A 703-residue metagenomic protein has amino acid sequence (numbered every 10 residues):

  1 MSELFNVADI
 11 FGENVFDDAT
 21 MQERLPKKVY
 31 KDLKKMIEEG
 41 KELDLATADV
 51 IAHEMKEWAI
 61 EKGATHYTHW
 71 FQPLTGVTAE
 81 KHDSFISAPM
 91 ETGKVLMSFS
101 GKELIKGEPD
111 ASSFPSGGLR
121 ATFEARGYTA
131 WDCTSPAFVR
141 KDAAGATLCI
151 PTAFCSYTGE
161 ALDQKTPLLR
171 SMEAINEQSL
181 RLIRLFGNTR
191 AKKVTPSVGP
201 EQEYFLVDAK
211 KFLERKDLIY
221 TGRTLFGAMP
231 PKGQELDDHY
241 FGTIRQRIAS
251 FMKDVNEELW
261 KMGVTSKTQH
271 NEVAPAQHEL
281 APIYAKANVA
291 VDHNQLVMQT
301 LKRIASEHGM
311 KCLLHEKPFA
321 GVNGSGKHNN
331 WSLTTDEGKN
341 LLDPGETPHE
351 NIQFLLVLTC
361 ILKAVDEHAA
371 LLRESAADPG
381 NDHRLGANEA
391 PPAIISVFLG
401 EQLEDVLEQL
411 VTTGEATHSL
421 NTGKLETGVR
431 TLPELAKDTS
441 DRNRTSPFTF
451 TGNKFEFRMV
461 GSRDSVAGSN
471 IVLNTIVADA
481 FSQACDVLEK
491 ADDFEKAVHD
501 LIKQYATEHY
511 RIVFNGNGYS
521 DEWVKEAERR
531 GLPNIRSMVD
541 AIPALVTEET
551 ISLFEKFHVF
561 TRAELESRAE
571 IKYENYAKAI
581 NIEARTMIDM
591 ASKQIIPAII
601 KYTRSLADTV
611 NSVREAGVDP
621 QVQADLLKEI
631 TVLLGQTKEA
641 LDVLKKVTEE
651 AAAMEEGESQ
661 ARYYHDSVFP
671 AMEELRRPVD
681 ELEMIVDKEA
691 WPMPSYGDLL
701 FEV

Functional and structural regions predicted by a protein language model:
M1-A8: Short, compositionally biased "basic patch" segments
I10-A125: Active-site core of metal-dependent hydrolases
T47, F71, S100, P282 (+5 more regions): Active-site proximal loops enriched in glycine and acidic residues that flank catalytic Cys/His/Asp and coordinate
I60, A64, T68-Q72, H293-E307 (+4 more regions): Hydrophobic/aromatic-rich, well-ordered segments within soluble, folded domains that form packed cores
G76-T92, P109-S112, G117, R215 (+5 more regions): Short linear, low-complexity motifs centered on an aromatic residue
A125-L314, N323-G326, L333-E570: Glycine-rich, acidic/polar active-site loops that bind/position phosphate-bearing ligands
I219, N294, E316-K317, D343-T347 (+5 more regions): Composition- and surface-driven signal marking solvent-exposed, interaction-prone regions in large proteins
T507-V703: C-terminal amphipathic alpha-helical interaction region
